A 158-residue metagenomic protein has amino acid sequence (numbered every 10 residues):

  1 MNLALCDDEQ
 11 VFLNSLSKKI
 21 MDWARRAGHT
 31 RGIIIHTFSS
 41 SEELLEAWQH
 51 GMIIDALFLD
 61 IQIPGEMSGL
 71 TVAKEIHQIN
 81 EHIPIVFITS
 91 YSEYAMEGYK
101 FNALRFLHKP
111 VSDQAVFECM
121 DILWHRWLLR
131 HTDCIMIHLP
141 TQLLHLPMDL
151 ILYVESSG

Functional and structural regions predicted by a protein language model:
M1, I33, I83: Switch/coupling loops of ABC transporter nucleotide-binding domains
M1-I20: Conserved acidic segment of CheY-like receiver
L5, T37, F87-I88: Conserved SAM-binding loop
S17, I35-A56: Acidic, metal-coordinating helix/loop segments flanking the phosphotransfer/catalytic sites of two-component signaling
M21-R31, Q49-M52: Alpha-helix termini
I33-I35, F106: Generic structural signal for residues in well-ordered beta-strands
E46, H50-L129: CheY-like receiver
E118-G158: Conserved binding/recognition cores within well-folded domains
